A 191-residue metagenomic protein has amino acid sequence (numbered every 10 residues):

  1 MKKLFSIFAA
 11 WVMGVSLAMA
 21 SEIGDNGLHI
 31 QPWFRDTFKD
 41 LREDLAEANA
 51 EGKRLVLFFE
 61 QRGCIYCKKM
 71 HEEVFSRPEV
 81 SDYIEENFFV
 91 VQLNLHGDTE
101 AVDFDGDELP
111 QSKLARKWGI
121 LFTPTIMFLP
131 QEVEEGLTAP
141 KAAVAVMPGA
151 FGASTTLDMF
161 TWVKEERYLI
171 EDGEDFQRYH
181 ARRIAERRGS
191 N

Functional and structural regions predicted by a protein language model:
M1-L4: Positively charged n-region of N-terminal signal peptides that target proteins for export
S6-S16: Bacterial N-terminal signal peptides
S21-D44: N-terminal "domain-start" segment that seeds a small globular fold
R35-T37, R77-L109: Thiol-based oxidoreductase modules, predominantly thioredoxin-like and allied folds used for disulfide exchange
D36-L55, I84: A short beta-strand-turn-helix
E51-I65, V90: Short active-site neighborhood of thiol/selenol oxidoreductases, capturing the structured segment around
K68-E72: Detector for the c-type heme attachment site
R116-E171: Non-catalytic, surface beta->alpha helical segment in thiol-disulfide oxidoreductase systems
